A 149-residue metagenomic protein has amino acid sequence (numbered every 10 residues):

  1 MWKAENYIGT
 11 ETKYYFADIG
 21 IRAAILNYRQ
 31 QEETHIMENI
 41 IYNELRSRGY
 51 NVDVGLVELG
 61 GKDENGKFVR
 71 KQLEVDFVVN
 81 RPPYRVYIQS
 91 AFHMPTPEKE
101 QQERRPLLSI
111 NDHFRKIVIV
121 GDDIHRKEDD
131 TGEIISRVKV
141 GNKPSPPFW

Functional and structural regions predicted by a protein language model:
M1-R85: Accessory nucleic acid-recognition modules appended to NTPase machines
Y15, I88, I117-I119, I135-S136: Hydrophobic/aromatic beta-strand patches that form the interior of the parallel beta-sheet core in alpha/beta enzyme
L45, D76, I88, L107 (+1 more regions): Hydrophobic, well-ordered secondary-structure elements that form the walls of internal hydrophobic environments
V57, S90-H93, V120-D122: Structural motif
D63, T96-K99, H125-D129: Short active-site-adjacent structural elements
D76, N80-T96, E103: Active-site ExK catalytic segment of metal-dependent nucleases
H93, E98-R115: Short, charged, amphipathic alpha-helix that recurs within catalytic cores of restriction-modification and other
D122-W149: Domain-level recognition of nuclease-like catalytic cores that cleave nucleotide substrates
